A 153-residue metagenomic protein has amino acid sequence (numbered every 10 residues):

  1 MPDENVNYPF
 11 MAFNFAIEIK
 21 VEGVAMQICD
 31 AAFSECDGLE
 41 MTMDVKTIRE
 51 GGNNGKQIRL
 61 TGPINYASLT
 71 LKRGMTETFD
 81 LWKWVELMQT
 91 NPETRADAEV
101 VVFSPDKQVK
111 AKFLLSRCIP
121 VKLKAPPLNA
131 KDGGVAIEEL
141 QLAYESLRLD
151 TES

Functional and structural regions predicted by a protein language model:
M1-S153: Glycine-rich, low-complexity intrinsically disordered segments
